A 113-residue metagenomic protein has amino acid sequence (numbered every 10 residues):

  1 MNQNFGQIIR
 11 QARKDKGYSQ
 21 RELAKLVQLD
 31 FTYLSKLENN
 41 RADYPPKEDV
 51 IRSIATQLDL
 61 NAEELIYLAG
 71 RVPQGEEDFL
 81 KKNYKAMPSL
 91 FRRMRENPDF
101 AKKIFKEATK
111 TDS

Functional and structural regions predicted by a protein language model:
M1-D15, E107: A short, Lys/Arg-rich alpha-helix, primarily the initiator
Q7, Q11, K25, K36 (+1 more regions): DNA-binding alpha-helical recognition surfaces that contact promoter or target DNA
K14, Q28, N39-A42, G70: Residue-level detection of the helix-turn-helix DNA-binding "recognition helix"
G17, K25, R41-T56: Short, basic-rich loop-to-helix N-cap that marks the start of a DNA-contacting helix
G17-L37: Short alpha-helical DNA-recognition segment
T56-E76: Short C-terminal boundary/hinge segments that cap the last helix of small helical domains
G70-S113: Interfacial/linker helices and their anchor residues that mediate assembly or domain coupling
